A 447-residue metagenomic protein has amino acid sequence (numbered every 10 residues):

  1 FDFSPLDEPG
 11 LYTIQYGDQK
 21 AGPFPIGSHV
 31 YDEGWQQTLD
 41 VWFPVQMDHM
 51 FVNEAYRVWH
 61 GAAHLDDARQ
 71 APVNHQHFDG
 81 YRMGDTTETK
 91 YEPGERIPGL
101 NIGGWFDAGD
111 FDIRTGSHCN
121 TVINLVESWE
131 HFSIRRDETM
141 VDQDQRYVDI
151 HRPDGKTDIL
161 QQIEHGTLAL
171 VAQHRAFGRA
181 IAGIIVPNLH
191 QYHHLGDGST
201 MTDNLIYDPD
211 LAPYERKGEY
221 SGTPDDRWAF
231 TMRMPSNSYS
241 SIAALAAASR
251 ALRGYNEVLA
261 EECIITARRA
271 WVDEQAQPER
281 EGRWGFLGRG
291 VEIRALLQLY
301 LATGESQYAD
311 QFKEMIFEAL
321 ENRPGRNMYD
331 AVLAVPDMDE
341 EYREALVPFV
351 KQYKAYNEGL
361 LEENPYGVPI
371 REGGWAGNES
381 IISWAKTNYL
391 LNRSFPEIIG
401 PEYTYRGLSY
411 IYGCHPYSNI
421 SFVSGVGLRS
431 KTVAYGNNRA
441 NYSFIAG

Functional and structural regions predicted by a protein language model:
F1-G17, P44-C119, S128, P153 (+7 more regions): Aromatic (Trp/Tyr) and acidic
E8-W35: Hydrophobic or amphipathic alpha-helical targeting/insertion segments
T121-I134, Y239-G254, R269, D273: Glycine-rich, acidic and aromatic/proline-enriched surface loops and short helix-turn segments that act as binding
E130-E138, A176-R179, G254, E397-G400 (+1 more regions): Short, solvent-exposed secondary-structure capping/transition elements
R136-Y147, G178-I185, L259: Short, glycine/acidic-rich hinge or "gate" loops at secondary-structure transitions that mediate conformational
Y147-Q162: Acidic, glycine-anchored loop motifs typical of Ca2+
D158-I185: Carboxylate/His-rich catalytic cores and anion/metal-binding grooves
L252, L259, C263-E281, G285-S306 (+1 more regions): Beta-propeller domains
